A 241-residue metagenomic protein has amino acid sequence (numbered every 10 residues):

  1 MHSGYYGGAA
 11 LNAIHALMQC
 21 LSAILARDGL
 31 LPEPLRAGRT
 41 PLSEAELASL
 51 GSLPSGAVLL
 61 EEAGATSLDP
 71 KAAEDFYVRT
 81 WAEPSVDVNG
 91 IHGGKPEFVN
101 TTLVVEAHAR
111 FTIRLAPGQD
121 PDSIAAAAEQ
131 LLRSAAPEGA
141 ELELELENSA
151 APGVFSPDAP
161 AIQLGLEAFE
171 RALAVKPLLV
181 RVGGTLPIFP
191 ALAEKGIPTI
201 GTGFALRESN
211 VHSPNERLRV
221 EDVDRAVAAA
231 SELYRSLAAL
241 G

Functional and structural regions predicted by a protein language model:
M1-Y5: Flexible glycine/proline-enriched surface loops and loop-helix/loop-strand junctions
G7-G29: A short core secondary-structure module
M18, S22, E129-R133, L166: Generic solvent-exposed, charged/amphipathic alpha-helical segments that serve as macromolecular interface scaffolds
L30-F98, T102-E106, P121-A127, A135 (+1 more regions): An extended, acidic, His-containing surface patch that forms the Zn2+-binding/catalytic region of metallohydrolases
P117-Q119: Helix N-cap motif at beta-to-alpha junctions
